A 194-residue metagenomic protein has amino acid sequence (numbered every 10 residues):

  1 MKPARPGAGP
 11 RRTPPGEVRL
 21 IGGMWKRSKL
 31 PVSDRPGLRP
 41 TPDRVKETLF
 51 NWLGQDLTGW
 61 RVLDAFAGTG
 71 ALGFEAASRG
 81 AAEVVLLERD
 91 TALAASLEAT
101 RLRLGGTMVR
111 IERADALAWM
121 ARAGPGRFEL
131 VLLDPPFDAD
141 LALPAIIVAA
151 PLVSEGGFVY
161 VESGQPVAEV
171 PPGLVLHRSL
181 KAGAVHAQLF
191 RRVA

Functional and structural regions predicted by a protein language model:
M1-A194: Class I S-adenosyl-L-methionine-dependent methyltransferase catalytic core
